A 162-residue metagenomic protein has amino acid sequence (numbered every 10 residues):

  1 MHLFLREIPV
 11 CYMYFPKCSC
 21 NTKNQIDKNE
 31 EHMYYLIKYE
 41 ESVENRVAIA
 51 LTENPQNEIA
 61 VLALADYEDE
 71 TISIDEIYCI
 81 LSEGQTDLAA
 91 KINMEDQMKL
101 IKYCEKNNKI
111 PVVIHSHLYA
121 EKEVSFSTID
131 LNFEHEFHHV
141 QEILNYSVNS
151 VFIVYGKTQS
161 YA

Functional and structural regions predicted by a protein language model:
H2: Cationic, low-complexity basic patches in intrinsically disordered or flexible, solvent-exposed regions
P9-I110, L118-A162: Conserved beta-strand-loop surface patch within small alpha/beta domains used for substrate/adaptor or ligand engagement
